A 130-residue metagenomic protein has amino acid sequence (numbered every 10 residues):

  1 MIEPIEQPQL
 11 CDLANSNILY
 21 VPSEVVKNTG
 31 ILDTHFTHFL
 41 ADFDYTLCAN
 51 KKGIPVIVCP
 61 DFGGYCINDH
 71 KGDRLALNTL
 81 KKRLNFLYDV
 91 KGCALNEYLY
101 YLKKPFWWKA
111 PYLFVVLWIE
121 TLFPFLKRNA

Functional and structural regions predicted by a protein language model:
M1-I2, T34: Short N-terminal signal/transit or membrane-insertion segments and the immediately adjacent low-complexity/disordered
I2-E3, P22-K27, A76-T79: A short alpha-helix capping/helix-coil boundary motif
I2-V21, R83-F86: A recurrent flexible, glycine/aromatic-enriched loop bordering the glycosyltransferase active site that acts as
L13-A14, L19-G30, H35-F62: A short, conserved alpha-helix in the catalytic core of glycosyltransferases
T34, R128-N129: Membrane-proximal envelope and lipid/glycan-remodeling enzymes
L47, K51-R128: Active-site-adjacent helix/loop segment of glycosyltransferases that harbors family-specific signature motifs
